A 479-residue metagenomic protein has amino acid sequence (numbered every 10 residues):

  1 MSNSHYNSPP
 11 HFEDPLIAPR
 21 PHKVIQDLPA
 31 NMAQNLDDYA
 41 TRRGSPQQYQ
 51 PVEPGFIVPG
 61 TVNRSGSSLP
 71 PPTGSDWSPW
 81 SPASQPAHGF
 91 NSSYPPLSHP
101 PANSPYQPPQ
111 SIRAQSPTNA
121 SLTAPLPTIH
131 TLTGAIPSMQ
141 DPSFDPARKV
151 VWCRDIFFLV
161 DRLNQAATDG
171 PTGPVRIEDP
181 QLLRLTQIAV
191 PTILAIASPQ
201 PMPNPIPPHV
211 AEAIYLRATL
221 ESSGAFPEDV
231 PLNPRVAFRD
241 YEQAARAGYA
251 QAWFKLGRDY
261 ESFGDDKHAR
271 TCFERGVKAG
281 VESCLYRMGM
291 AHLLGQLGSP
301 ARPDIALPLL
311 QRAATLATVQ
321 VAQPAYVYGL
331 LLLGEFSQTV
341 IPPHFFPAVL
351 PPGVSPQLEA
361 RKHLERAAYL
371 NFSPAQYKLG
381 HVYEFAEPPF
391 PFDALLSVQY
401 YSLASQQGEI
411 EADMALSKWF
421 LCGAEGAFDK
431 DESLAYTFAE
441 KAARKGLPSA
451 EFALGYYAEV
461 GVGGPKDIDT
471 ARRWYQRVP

Functional and structural regions predicted by a protein language model:
M1-M139, P479: Fungal intrinsically disordered, low-complexity serine/threonine- and proline-rich regulatory regions
K149, M202, P207-V210, I214 (+17 more regions): Short helix-capping/linker turns of helical repeat alpha-solenoids
V150, R154-F157, Y215, F254 (+9 more regions): TPR/TPR-like alpha-solenoid signature
I156, T219-G224, K255-S262, M290-L294 (+5 more regions): Hydrophobic face of amphipathic alpha-helices that form TPR/SEL1-like repeat modules and related alpha-solenoid
R162-Q187, P227-L232, G298-D304, G334-K362 (+1 more regions): Short coil/linker segments at helix-helix boundaries
R302-L316, S433, P465-P479: TPR/TPR-like (Sel1-like) alpha-helical repeat modules
